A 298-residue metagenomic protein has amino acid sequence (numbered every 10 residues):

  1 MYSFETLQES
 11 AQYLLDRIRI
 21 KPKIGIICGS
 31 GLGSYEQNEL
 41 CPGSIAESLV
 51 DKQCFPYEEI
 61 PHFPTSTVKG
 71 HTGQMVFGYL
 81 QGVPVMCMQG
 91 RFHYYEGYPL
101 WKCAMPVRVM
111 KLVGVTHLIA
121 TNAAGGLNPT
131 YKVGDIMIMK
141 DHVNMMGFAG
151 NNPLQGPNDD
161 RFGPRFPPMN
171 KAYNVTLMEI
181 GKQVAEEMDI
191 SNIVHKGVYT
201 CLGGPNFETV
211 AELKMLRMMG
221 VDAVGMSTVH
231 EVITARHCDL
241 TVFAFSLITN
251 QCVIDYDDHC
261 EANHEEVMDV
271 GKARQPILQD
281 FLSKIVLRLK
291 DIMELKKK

Functional and structural regions predicted by a protein language model:
M1-M169: Metabolite-binding pocket within alpha/beta catalytic cores that recognizes anionic/polar moieties
Y13, R17, T176, I180-S191 (+2 more regions): Generic non-transmembrane alpha-helical segments
M110-G114, R217, R236: Non-catalytic positions within long, well-ordered alpha-helices that form the structural scaffold/packing of enzyme
T116-H117, D222, T241: Short acidic/polar active-site loop segments enriched in Thr and Asp
P168-M215: Active-site rim beta-loop-alpha module in soluble metabolic enzymes
M226-E266: Zn-dependent metallopeptidase/amidohydrolase metal-coordination segment
V253-K298: His/Asp/Glu-rich mid-to-C-terminal helical/loop segments that flank catalytic regions of hydrolases
